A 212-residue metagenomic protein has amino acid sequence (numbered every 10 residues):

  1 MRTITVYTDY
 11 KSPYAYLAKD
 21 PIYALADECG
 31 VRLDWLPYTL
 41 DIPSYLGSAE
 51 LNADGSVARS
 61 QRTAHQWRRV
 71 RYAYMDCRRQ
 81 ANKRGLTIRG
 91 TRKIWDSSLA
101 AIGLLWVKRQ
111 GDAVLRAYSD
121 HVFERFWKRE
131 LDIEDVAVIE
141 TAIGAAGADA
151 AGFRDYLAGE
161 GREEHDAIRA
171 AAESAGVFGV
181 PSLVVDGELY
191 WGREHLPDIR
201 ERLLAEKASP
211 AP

Functional and structural regions predicted by a protein language model:
R2-D34, D112-A113, A117, H121-P212: C-terminal cap of thioredoxin/glutaredoxin-like
L17-F126: Structural alpha/beta surface segment adjacent to cysteine/selenocysteine redox centers across thiol/disulfide enzymes
